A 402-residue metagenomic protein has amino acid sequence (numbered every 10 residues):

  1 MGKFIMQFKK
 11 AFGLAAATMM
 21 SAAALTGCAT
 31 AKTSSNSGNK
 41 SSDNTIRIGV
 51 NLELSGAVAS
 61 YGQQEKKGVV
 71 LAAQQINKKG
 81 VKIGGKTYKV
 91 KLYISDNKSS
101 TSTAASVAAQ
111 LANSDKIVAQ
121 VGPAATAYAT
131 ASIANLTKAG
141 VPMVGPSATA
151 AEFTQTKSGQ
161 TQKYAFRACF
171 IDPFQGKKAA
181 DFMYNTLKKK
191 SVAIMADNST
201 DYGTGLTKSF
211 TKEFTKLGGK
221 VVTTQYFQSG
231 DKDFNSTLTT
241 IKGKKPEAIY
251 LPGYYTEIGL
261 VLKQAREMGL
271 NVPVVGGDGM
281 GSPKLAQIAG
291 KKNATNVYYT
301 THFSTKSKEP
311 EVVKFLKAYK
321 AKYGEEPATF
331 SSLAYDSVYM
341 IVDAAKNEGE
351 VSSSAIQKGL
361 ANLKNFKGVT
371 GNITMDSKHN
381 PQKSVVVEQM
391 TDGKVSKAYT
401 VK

Functional and structural regions predicted by a protein language model:
M1-R47, K78, I83-G84, K402: Short, low-complexity disordered leader/linker segments with a strong preference for bacterial N-terminal type II
S35, Y61-Q64, K82-T156, F227-K232: Beta-alpha junction/loop-to-helix N-cap segments that form part of ligand/metal-binding clefts
G49-V70, S95-T101, A124-A125, M195-T204 (+4 more regions): Extracytoplasmic "Venus flytrap"
V50, L111-A124, V144-P146, A193-A196 (+4 more regions): Periplasmic-binding protein-like
K67-L92, T215-K220: Signal peptide-proximal N-terminal region of secreted/periplasmic/extracellular or secretory-lumen proteins
I117-T223, P273-Y298: Extracytoplasmic ligand/sensor domains, especially the bilobed periplasmic-binding protein
L262-Y335, T391, V395-T400: Extracellular/periplasmic periplasmic-binding protein-like sensory domains
A321-S331, V342-K394: Segments of small-molecule ligand-sensing domains
